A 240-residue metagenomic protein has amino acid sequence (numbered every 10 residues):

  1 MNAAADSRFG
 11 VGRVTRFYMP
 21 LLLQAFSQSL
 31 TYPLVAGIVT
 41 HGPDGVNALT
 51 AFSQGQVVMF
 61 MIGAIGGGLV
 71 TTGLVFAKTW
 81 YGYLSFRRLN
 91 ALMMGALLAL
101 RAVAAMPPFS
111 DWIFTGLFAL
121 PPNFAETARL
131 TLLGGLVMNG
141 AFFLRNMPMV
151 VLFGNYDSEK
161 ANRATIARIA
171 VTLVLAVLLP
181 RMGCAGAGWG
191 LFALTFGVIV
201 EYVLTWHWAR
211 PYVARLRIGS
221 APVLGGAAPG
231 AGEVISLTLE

Functional and structural regions predicted by a protein language model:
M1-L22, L74-M138, L178-L239: Short alpha-helical transmembrane segments in multi-pass integral membrane proteins
G12-T71, G232-E240: Signature of the first transmembrane helix
T31, V35, V70-G73, S110 (+3 more regions): Hydrophobic/aromatic residues in alpha-helical transmembrane segments
N47-T50, R129, S158-E159, A185-G188: Residues that define the loop-to-transmembrane-helix transition and helix capping in multi-pass membrane transporters
L49-A102, R145-Y156: Small-residue-rich hydrophobic transmembrane alpha-helices
Q56-M59, A164-T172, A193-E201: Transmembrane alpha-helical core residues of multi-pass small-molecule transporters, especially secondary transporters
R87-N90, V151-V177, W189: Alpha-helical transmembrane segments of multi-pass membrane transporters/permeases
G135-P148: Hydrophobic alpha-helical transmembrane segments of polytopic membrane proteins
